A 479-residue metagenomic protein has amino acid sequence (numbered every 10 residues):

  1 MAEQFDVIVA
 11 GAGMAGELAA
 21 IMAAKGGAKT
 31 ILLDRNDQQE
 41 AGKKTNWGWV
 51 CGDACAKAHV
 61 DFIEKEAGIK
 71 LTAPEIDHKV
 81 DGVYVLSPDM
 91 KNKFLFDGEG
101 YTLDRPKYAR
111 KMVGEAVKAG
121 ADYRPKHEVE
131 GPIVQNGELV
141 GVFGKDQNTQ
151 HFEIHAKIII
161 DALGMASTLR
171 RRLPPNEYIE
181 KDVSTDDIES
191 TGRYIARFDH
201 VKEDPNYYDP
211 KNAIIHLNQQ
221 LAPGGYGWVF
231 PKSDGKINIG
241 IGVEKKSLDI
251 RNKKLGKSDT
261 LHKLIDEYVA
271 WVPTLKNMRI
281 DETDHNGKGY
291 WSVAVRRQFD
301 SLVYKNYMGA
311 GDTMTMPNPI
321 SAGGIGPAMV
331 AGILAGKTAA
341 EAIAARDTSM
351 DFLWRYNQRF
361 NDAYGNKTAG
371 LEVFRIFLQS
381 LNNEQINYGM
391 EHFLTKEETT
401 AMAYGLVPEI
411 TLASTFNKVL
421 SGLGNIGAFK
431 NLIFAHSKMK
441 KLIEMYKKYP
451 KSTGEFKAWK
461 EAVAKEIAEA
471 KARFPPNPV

Functional and structural regions predicted by a protein language model:
I8, A12, A24-W47: Glycine-rich FAD pyrophosphate-binding loop
G16-E17: N-terminal Rossmann-fold NAD(P) dinucleotide-binding loop
G26, E115-L275: Predominantly flavin-linked oxidoreductase catalytic cores and closely associated redox partners
D37-V83: N-terminal FAD cofactor-binding segment of flavoenzymes
P88-R105, G141, G240-D249: Helix-loop-beta segment of a Rossmann-like dinucleotide-binding subdomain
V129-G131, P223-G227, K245-D249, K253-A335 (+3 more regions): FAD/FMN-dependent oxidoreductases across multiple families
K337-I386: Active-site-proximal substrate-binding core of FAD-dependent oxidoreductases
Q379-V479: C-terminal auxiliary extensions adjacent to catalytic cores
